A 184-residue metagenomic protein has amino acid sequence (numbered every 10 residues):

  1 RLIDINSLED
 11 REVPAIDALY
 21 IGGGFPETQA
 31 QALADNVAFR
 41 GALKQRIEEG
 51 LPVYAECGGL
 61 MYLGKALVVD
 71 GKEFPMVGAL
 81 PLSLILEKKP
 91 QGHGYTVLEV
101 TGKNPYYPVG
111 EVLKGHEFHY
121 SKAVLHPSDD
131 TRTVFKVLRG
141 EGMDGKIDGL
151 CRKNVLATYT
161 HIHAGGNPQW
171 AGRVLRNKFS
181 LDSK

Functional and structural regions predicted by a protein language model:
R1-L43: Acidic, glycine-rich loop-and-beta core segments that form the ion-binding/anion-interacting portion of active sites
L2-L8, L63-K65, E99-K103, G142-G145: Glycine-rich, charged/polar anion/phosphate-binding loops that engage phosphate groups from diverse ligands
I5, G22-G24, K65, L82 (+2 more regions): Fold-independent oxyanion-binding glycine-rich loops and adjacent beta-strand/coil segments at enzyme active sites
D17-Y20, A30, R40-I47, G64 (+8 more regions): Generic hydrophobic alpha-helical scaffold/packing signal
L19, E56, V77, F118 (+1 more regions): Hydrophobic, well-ordered secondary-structure elements that form the walls of internal hydrophobic environments
L19-F25, G59, K153-V155: Short acidic (Asp/Glu) and glycine-rich catalytic loops that position anionic groups and cofactors
P26-Y106: Cysteine-nucleophile active-site neighborhood
L86-K184: Amide-donor transfer/coupling interface in amidating biosynthetic enzymes
